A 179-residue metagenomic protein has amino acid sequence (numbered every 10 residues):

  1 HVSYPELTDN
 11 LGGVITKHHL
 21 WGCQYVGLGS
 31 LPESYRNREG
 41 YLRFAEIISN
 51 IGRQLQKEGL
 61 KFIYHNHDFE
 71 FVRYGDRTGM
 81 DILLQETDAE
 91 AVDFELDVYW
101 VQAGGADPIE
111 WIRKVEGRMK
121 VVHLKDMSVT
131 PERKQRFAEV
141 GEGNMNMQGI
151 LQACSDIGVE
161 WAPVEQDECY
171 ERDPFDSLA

Functional and structural regions predicted by a protein language model:
Y4-F94, V101: Active-site acidic/histidine proton-transfer and metal-coordination neighborhood in alpha/beta enzyme cores
G22, R77-L96, W100-A179: Histidine-acidic metal/acid-base catalytic patches
